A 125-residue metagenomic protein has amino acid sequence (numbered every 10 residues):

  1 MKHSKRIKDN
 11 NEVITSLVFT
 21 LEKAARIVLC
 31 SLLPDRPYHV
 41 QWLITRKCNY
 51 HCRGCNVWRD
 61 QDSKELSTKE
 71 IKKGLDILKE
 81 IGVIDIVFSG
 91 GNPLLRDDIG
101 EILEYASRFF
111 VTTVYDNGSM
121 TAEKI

Functional and structural regions predicted by a protein language model:
M1-K2: Non-catalytic N-terminal targeting/anchoring module and adjacent flexible stem/linker that precedes the structured
R6-K124: Conserved alpha-helical substructure of the radical SAM core
